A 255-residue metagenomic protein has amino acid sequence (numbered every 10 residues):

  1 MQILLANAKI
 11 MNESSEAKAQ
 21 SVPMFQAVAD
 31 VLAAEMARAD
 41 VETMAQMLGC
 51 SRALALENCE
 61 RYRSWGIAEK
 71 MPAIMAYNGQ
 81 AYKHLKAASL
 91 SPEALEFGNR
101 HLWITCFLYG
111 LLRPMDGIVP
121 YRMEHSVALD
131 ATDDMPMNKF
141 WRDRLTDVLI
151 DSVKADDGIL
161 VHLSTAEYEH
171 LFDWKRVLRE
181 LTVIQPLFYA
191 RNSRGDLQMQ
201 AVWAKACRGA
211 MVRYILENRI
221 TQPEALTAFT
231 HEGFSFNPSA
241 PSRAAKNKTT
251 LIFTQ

Functional and structural regions predicted by a protein language model:
M1-M123, F140, T254: Near-N-terminal "mature-domain entry" segment
A87-Q255: Internal, well-folded beta-alpha domain core
